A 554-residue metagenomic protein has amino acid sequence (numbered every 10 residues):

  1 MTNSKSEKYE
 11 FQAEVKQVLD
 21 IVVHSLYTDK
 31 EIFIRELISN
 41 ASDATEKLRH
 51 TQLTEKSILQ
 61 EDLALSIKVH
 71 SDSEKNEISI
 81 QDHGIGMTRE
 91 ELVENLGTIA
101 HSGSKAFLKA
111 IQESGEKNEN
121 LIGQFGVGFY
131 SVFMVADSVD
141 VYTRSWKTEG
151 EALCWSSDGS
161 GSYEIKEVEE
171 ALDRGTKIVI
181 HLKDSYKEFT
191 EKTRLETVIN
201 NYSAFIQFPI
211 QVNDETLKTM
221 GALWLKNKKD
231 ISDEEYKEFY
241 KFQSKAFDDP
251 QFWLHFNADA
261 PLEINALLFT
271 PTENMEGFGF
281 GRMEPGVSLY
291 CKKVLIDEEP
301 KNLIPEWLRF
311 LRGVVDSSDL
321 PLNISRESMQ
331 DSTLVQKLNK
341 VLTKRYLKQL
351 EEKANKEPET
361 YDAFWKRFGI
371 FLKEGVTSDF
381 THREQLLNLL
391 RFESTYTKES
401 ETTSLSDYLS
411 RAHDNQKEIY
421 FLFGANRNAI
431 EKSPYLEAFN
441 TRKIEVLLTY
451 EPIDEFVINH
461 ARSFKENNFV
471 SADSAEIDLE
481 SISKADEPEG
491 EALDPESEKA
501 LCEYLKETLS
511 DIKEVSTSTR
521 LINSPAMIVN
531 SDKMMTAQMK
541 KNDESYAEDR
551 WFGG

Functional and structural regions predicted by a protein language model:
M1-D184, E188-F189, H413, I430: GHKL (Bergerat-fold) ATPase N-terminal catalytic module, capturing the glycine-rich phosphate-binding loop and acidic
L121, V139-E164, K183-E188, T193-G554: GHKL/Bergerat-fold ATPase module in large chromosome/replication-associated machines
